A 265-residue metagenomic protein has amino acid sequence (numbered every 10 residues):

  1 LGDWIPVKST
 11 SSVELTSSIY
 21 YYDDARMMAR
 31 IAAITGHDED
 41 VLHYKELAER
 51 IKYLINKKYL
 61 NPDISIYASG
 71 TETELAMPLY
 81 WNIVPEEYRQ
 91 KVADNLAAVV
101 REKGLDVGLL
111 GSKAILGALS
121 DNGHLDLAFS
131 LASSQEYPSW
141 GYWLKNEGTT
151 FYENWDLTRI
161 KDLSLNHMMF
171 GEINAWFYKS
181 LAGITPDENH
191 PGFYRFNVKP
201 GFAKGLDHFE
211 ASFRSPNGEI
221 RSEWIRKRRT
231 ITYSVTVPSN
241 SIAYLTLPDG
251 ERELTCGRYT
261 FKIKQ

Functional and structural regions predicted by a protein language model:
L1-E49, Y53-G117: The feature captures the catalytic groove of carbohydrate-active enzymes
L1-T16, N61-I83, S120-N122, Y142-M169 (+2 more regions): Carbohydrate-binding/catalytic loop surfaces
A32, E46, D126-Q265: Non-catalytic C-terminal accessory modules of carbohydrate-active enzymes
D40, E74, Y88, H124-L127 (+2 more regions): Short phosphate-engaging motifs
K103-P138: Repeat-solenoid scaffold signature
